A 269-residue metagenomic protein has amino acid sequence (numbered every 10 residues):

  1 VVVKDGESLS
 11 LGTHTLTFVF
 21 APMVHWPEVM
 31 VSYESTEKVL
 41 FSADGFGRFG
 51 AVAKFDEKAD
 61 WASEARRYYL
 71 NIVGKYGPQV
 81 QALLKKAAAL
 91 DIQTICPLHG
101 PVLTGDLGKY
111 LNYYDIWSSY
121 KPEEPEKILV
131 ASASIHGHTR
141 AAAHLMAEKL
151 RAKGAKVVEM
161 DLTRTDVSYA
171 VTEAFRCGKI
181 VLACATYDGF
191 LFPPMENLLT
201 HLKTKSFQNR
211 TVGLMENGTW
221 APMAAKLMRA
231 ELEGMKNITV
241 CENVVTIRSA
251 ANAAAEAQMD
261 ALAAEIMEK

Functional and structural regions predicted by a protein language model:
V2-E57: Catalytic core of the metallo-beta-lactamase
S10, Y33, K121-E124, S206: Short, flexible hinge/linker loops that cap or flank conserved catalytic cores
L16, V39, I128-V130, V212: Conserved hydrophobic helix-helix packing surfaces used for dimerization/oligomerization
A21-P22, N112, M160-T165: Short gly/ser/thr-rich secondary-structure transition/capping motifs
D44, V52-I95, H99-V102, L145-M160 (+1 more regions): FMN-binding flavodoxin-like domain, especially the glycine-rich phosphate-binding loop
G47, V102, H136, R164: Short, glycine/acidic-enriched loop or turn micro-motifs at the edges of active sites
C96-E124: Short N-terminal or domain-adjacent regulatory/targeting segments
A131-K153: Short, charged N-terminal beta->alpha structural module
